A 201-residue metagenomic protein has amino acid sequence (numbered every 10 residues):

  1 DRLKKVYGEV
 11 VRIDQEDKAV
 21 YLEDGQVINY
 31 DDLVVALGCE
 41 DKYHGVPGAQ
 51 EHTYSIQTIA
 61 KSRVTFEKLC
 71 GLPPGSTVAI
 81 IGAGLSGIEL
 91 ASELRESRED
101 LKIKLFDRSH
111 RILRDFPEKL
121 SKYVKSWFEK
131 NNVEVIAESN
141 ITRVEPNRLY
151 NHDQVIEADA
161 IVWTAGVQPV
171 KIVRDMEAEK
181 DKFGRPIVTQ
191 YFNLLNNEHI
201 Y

Functional and structural regions predicted by a protein language model:
R2-A79, L149-N151, V162: FAD-binding core/adjacent interface of flavoenzyme oxidoreductases
R2-D14, E129-V144: A conserved beta-strand/loop element that lines the FAD pocket in flavoprotein oxidoreductases
Q15-A19, R143-N147, D181-Q190: Short gly/ser/thr-rich secondary-structure transition/capping motifs
Y43-H44, L113, K171-I172: Glycine/Thr-rich phosphate-binding loops of Rossmann-like dinucleotide-binding domains
E51-P74, E157-Y201: FAD-site-proximal beta/loop scaffold in flavoenzymes
T77, L90-T142: Rossmann-like dinucleotide-binding cores of NAD(P)H-dependent redox enzymes
G82-G84, S109: Glycine-rich Rossmann-fold phosphate-binding loop(s) that bind the pyrophosphate of adenine dinucleotide cofactors
N132-V135, T142-D159, W163-A165, V170: Acidic, glycine-rich loop-and-beta core segments that form the ion-binding/anion-interacting portion of active sites
